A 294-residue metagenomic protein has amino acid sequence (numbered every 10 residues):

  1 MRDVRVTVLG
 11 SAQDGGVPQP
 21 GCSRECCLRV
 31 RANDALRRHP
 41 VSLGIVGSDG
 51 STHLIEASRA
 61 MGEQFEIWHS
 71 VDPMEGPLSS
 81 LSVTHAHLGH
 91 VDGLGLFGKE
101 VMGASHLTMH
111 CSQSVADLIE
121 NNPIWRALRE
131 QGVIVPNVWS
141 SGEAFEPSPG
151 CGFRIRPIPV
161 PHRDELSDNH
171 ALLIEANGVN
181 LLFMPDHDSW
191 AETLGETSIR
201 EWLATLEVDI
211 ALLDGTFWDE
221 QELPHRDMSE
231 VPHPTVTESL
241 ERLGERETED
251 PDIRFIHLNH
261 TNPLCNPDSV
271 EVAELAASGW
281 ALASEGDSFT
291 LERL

Functional and structural regions predicted by a protein language model:
M1-S70, V138-A204, D287-L294: Core dinuclear metal-dependent hydrolase active-site scaffold
R2, S105, R129-V135, G150-F153 (+1 more regions): A short helix-to-beta-strand connector/capping loop
R5, S51, H106-T108, R154 (+4 more regions): Residues at the starts of beta-strands that form the adenosine-phosphate
Q13, L88, A116, W218 (+1 more regions): Residue-level marker for beta-strand->alpha-helix junctions and adjacent short loops that shape enzyme
P18, Q64-E66, D92-L94, E120-N121 (+4 more regions): Short glycine-/acidic-enriched loop or helix-start segments at secondary-structure transitions that form or flank
D49-H110, D209: Active-site metal-binding motif and surrounding structural segment of the metallo-beta-lactamase
S114-I124: A short, active-site helix/loop in glycosyltransferases that binds the activated sugar's phosphate group
N180, D188-S288: Cap/insert and terminal regions of metallo-dependent hydrolase folds
